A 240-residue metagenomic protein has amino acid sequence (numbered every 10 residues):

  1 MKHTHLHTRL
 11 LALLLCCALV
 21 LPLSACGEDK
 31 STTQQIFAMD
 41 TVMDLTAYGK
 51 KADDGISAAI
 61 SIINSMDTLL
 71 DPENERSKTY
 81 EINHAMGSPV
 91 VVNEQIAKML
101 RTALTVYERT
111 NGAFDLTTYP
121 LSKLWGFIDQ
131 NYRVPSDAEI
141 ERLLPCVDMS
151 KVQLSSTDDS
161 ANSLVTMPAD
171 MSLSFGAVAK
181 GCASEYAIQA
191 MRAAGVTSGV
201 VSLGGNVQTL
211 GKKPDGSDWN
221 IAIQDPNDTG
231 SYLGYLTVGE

Functional and structural regions predicted by a protein language model:
K2-E240: Mature catalytic core of soluble alpha/beta enzymes
